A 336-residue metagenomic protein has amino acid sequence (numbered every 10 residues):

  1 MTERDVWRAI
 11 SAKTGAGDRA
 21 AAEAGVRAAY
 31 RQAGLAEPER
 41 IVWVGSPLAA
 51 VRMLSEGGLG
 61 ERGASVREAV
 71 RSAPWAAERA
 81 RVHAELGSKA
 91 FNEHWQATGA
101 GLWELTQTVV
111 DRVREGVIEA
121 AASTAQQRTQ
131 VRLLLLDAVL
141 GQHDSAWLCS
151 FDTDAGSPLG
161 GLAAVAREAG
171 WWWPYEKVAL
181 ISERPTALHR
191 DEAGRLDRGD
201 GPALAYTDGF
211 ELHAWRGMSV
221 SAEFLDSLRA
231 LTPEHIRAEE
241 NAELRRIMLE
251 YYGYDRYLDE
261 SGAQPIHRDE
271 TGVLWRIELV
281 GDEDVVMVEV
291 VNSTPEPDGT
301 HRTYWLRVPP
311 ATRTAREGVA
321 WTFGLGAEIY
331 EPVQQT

Functional and structural regions predicted by a protein language model:
M1-T336: Short, glycine-biased loop/turn motifs at secondary-structure junctions and in low-complexity Ser/Thr/Pro-rich termini
